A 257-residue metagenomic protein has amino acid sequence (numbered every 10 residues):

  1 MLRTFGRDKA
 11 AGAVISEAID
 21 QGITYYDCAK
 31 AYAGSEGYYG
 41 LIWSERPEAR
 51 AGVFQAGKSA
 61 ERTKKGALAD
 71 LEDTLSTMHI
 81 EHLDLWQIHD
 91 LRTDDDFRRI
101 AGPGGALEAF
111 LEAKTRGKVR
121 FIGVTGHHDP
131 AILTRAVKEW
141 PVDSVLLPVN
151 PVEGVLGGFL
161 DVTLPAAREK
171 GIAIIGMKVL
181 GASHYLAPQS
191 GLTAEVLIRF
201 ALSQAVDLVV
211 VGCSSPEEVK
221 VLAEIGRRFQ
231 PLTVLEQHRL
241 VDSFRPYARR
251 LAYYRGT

Functional and structural regions predicted by a protein language model:
M1-T4, G52, A56, Q87-D90 (+1 more regions): N-terminal small/glycine-rich loop or linker at the start of catalytic domains across soluble metabolic enzymes
M1-V53: N-terminal binding-site loop/beta-alpha segment at the start of enzyme catalytic domains that lines or forms
R3-K9, S16, D20, R62-P151 (+2 more regions): Glycine/proline-rich, positively charged, aromatic-decorated active-site loop/lid region on the catalytic face
I19-T24, K138-E139, G158-T257: Structured C-terminal cap/extension of enzyme domains
T24-K30, A56-G57, R120-V124, L146-L147 (+1 more regions): Short catalytic-loop micro-motif centered on adjacent basic/acidic residues
K30, G34, S59-R62, H127-H128 (+1 more regions): Short beta->alpha linker loops
G37-Y38, A131-R135, E218-V221: Phosphate- and divalent-cation-binding pockets in alpha/beta enzyme and binding domains that engage nucleotide-derived
A51-V53, P141-V149, Q230-E236: Short hydrophobic/aromatic-enriched beta-strand-loop microsegments
